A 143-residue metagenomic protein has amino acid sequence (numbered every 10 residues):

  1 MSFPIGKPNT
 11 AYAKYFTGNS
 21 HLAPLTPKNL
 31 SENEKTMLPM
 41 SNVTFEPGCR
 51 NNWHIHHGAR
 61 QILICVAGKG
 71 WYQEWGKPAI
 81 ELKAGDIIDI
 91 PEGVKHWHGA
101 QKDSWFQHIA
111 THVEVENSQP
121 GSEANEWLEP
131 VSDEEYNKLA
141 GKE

Functional and structural regions predicted by a protein language model:
M1-L38, A124-E143: A short, N-terminal "cap"/entry segment at the start of jelly-roll beta-barrel domains of the cupin/DSBH fold
L22-P24, M40-T44, I62, A79 (+2 more regions): Conserved hydrophobic/aromatic beta-strand scaffold that supports enzyme active sites
K28, P39-H57: Conserved short histidine dyad/triad with adjacent acidic residue
F45-G48, L82-D103, V113: Conserved metal-binding segment of the jelly-roll/cupin
R50, H57-A84, V94: A short beta-strand-loop-beta hairpin characteristic of the jelly-roll/cupin
Q73, K83, I87-I88, E116 (+1 more regions): A beta-strand edge to alpha-helix "cap/lid" segment located at domain peripheries
D89, D103-A124: A short hydrophobic beta-strand segment most commonly corresponding to one strand of the jelly-roll/cupin
